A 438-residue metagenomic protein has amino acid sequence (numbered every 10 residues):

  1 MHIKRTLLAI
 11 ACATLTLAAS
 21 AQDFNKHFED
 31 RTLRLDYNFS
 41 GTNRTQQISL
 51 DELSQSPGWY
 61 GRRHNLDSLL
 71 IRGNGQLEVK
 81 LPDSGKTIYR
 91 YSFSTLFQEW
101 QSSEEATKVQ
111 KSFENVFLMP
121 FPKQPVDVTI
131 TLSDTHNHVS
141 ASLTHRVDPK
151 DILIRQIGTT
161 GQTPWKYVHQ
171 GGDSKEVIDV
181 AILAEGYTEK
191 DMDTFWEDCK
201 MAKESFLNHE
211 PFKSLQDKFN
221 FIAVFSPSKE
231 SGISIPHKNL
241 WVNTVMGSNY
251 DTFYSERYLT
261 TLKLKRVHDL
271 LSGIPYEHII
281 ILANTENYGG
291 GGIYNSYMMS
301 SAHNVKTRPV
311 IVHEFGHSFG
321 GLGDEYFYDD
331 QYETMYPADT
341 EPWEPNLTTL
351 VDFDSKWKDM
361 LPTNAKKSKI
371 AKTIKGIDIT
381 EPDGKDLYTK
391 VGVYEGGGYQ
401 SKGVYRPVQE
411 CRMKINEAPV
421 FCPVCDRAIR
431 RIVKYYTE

Functional and structural regions predicted by a protein language model:
M1-L8: Bacterial N-terminal signal peptides that target proteins for export
C12-S20: Hydrophobic h-region of N-terminal signal peptides that target proteins for export in Gram-negative bacteria
K26-F39, N43-T45, Y326-E438: Replace "(M1/M4/M9/M12/WLM)" with "(e.g., M1/M4/M8/M9/M12/M26/WLM)" and add "not limited to" to clarify scope
H27-I152: Beta-strand-enriched, solvent-exposed domains that form extended recognition/catalytic surfaces
I154-E210, A223-I233: Fold-level signature of zinc-dependent metallopeptidase catalytic domains
T194, G291-E314: Short pre-active-site segment immediately N-terminal to the catalytic Zn-binding motif
K218-Y294: Active-site-proximal segments of metallohydrolase catalytic domains
F315-Q331: Catalytic Zn2+-binding segment of zinc metalloproteases
